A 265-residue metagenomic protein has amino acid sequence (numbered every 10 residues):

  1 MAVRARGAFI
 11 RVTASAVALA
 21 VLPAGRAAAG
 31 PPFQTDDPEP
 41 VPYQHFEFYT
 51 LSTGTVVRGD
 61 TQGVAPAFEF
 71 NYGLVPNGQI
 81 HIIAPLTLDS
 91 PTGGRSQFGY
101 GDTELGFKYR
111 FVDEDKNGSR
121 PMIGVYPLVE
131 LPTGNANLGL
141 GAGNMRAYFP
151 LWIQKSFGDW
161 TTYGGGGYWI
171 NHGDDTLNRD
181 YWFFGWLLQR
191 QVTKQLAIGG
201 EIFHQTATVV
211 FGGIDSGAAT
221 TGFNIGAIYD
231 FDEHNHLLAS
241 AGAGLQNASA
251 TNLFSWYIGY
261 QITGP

Functional and structural regions predicted by a protein language model:
M1-P32, P265: Cleavable N-terminal export/targeting peptides
A28-P265: Transmembrane beta-barrel domains of Gram-negative outer membranes and organellar outer membranes
